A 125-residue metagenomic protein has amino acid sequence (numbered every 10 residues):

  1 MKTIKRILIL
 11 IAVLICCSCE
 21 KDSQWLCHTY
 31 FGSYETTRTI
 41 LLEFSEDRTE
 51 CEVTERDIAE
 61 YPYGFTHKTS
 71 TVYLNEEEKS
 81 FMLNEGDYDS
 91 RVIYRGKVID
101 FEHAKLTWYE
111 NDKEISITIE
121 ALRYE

Functional and structural regions predicted by a protein language model:
K2-L10: Sec-dependent signal peptide recognition, specifically the positively charged N-region followed immediately by
I15-S18: C-terminal motif of bacterial Sec signal peptides marking the signal peptidase cleavage site
E20-D22: Bacterial signal peptide processing site
C27, G32, E50-E55, K79-E85 (+1 more regions): Short hydrophobic/aromatic-rich beta-strand segments that constitute the beta-sheet cores of beta-sandwich/beta-barrel
E35-K79, D87: N-terminal glycine/threonine-rich, aromatic-flanked beta-hairpin/loop signature
F65-E78, E102-E125: Edge beta-strand at a domain terminus
E78-K97: An anionic, turn-rich surface loop/hairpin at beta-sheet edges that serves as a generic interaction/coordination patch
